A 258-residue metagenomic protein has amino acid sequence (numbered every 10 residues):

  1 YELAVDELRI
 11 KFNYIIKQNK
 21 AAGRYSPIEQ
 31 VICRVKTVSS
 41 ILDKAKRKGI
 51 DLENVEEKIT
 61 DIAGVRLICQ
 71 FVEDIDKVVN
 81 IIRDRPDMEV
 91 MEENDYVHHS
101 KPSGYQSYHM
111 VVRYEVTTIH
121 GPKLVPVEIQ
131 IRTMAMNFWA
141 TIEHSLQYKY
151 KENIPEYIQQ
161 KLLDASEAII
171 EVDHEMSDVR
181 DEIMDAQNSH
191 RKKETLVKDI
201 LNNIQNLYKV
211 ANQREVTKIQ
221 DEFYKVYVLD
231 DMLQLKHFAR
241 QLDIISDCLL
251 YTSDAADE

Functional and structural regions predicted by a protein language model:
Y1-K44, T60, L242, S246: Intrinsically disordered, low-complexity polar/charged tails and linkers
Y1-V5, R9, I15, E128-L249: An acidic, glycine-/histidine-flanked metal-binding catalytic module
N13, R83, D87, M184: Hydrophobic/aromatic-lined pockets within catalytic cores
Q18-N19, G23, I50, P86-M91: Short secondary-structure junctions
I41-V55: Short amphipathic beta-strand starts and helix->beta connectors
E56, A63, I68-D178: Long beta-strand-rich cores associated with HINT superfamily self-processing modules
Y251-E258: Conserved small/polar residues in nucleotide/adenosyl-binding loops
